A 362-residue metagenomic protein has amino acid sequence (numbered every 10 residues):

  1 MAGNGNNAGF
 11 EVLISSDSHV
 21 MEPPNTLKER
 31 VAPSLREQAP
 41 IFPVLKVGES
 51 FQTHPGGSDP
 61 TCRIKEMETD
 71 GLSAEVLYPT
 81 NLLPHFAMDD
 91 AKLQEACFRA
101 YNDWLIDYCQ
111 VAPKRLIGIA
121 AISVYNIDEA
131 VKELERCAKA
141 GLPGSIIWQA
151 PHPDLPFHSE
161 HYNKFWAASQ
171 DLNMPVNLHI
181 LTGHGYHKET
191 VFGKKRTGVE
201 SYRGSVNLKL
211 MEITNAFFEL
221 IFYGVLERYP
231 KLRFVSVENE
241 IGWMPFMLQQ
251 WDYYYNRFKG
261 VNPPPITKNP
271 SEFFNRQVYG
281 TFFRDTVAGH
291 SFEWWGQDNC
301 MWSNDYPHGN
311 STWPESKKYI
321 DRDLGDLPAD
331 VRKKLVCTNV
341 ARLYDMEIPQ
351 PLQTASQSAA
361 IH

Functional and structural regions predicted by a protein language model:
M1-I14, E22-A74, D103-V111, K132-E135 (+6 more regions): Mid-to-C-terminal alpha-helical segments outside catalytic/metal-binding sites
I14-S16, E75-L77, I117-A120, S145-I147 (+4 more regions): Hydrophobic faces of well-ordered beta-strands that scaffold small-molecule active sites in alpha/beta enzyme cores
P24-P55, H184-K209, Y254-F273: Active-site gating loops and adjacent loop-to-helix segments of metal-dependent hydrolytic enzymes
D70-A216: Active-site gating/metal-coordination segments in enzymes
A130-G141, S236, Q249, N256 (+1 more regions): Short, electropositive alpha-helical surface patch
K139-G144, Q170-P175, Y229-L232, F274-Y279 (+1 more regions): Glycine-enriched alpha-helix->loop->beta-strand junction motifs that scaffold or abut catalytic
V176, I180-H184, I221-S271, N275: Aromatic-lined glycan-binding groove of carbohydrate-active enzymes
T214-F218, V261-P263, T281-D285: A general structural motif
